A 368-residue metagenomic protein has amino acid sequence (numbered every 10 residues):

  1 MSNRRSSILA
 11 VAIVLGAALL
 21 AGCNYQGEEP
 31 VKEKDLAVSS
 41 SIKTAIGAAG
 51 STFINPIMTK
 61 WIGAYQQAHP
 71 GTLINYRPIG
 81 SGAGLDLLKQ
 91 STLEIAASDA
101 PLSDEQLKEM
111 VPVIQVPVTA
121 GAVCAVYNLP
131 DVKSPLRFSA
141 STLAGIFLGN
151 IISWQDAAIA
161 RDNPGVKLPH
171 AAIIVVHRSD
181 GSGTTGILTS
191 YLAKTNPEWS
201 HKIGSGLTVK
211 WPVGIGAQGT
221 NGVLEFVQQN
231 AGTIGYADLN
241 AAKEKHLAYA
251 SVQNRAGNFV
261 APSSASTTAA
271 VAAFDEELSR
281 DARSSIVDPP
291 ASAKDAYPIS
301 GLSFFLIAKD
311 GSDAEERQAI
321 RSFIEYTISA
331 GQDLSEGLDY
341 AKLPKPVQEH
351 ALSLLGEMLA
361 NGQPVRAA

Functional and structural regions predicted by a protein language model:
M1-A10: Bacterial N-terminal signal peptides that target proteins for export
A10-G16: Secretory targeting signals
A18-G22: C-terminal motif of bacterial Sec signal peptides marking the signal peptidase cleavage site
C23-A368: Flexible loop/hinge segments at secondary-structure junctions
